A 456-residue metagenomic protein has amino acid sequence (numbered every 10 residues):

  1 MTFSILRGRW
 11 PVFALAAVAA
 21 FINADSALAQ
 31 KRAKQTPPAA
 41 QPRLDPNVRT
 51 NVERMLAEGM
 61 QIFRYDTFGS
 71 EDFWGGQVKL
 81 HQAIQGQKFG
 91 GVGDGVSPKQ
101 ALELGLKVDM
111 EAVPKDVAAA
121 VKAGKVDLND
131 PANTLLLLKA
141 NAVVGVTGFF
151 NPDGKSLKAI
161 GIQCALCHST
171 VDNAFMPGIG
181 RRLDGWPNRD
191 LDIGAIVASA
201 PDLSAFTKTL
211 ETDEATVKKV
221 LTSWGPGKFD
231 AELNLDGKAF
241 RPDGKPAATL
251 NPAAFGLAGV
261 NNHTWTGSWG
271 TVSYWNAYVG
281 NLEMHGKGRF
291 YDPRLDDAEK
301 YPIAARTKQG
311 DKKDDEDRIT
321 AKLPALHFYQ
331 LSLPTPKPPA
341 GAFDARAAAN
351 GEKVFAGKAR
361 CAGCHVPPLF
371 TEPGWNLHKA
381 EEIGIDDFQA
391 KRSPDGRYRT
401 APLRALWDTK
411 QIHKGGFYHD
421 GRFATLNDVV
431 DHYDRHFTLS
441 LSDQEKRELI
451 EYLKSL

Functional and structural regions predicted by a protein language model:
T2-W10, F21-L456: Periplasmic c-type cytochrome electron-transfer domains
F13-A16: Sec-dependent N-terminal signal peptides
